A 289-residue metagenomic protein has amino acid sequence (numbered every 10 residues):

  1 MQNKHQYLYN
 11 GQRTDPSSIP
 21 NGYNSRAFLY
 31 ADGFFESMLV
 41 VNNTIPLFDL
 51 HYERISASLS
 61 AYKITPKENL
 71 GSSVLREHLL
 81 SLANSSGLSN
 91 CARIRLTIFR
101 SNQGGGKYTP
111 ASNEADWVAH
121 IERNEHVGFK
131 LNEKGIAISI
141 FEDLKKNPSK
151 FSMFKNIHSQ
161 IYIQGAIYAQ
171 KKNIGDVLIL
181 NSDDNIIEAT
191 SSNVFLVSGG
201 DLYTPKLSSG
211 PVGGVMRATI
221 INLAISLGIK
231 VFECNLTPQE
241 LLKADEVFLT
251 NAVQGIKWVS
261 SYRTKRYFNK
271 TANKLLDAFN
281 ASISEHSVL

Functional and structural regions predicted by a protein language model:
M1-S81, G104-L289: Helix-start/capping segments and mature chain N-termini
S85-I98, G104-G105: Ordered, amphipathic secondary-structure segments that act as subunit-interaction surfaces in large macromolecular
